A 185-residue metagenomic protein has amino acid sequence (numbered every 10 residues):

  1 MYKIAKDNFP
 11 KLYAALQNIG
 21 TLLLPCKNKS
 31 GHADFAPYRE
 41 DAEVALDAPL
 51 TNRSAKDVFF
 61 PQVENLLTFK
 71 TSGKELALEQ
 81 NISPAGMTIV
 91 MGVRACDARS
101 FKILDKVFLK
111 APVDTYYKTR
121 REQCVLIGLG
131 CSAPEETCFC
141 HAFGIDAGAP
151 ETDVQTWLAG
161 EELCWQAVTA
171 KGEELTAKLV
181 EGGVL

Functional and structural regions predicted by a protein language model:
M1-L185: Iron-sulfur-associated redox domains of electron-transfer enzymes in respiratory and anaerobic energy metabolism
